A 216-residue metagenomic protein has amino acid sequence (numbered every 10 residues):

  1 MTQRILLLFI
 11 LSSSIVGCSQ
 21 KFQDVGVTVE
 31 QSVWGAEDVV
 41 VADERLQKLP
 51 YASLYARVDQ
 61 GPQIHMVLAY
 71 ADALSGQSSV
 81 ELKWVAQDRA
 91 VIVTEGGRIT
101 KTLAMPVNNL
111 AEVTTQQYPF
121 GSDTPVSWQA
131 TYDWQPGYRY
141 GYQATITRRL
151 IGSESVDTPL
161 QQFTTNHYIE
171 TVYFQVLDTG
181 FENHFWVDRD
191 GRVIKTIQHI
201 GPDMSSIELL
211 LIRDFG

Functional and structural regions predicted by a protein language model:
M1-L6: Bacterial N-terminal signal peptides that target proteins for export
L8-I10: Sec-dependent N-terminal signal peptides
S14-G17: C-terminal motif of bacterial Sec signal peptides marking the signal peptidase cleavage site
S19-N109, T124-G216: Acidic, serine/threonine-rich low-complexity disordered tracts
V107-Q117: Surface-exposed, glycine/proline- and aromatic-rich loop segments on solvent-exposed faces across compartments
